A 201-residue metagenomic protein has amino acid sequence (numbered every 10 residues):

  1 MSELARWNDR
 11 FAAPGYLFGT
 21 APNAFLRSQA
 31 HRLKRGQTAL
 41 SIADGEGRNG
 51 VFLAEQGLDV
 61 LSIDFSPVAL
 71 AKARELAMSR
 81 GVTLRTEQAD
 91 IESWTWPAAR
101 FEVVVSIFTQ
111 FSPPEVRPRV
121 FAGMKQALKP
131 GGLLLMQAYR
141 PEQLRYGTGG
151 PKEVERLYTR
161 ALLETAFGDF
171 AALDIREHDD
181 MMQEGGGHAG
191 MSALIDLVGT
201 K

Functional and structural regions predicted by a protein language model:
M1-K34, E142: Conserved class I S-adenosyl-L-methionine
T38-L40, E46-S93: Class I SAM-dependent methyltransferase SAM/SAH-binding core
E92-V103: A short acidic, Gly/Pro-enriched loop at the edge of an enzyme's catalytic core that lines a small-molecule cofactor
F111, A138-L144, D180: Short "lid" loop at the C-terminus of a central beta-strand within the Rossmann-like core of SAM-dependent
F111-M124: A short, conserved alpha-helix within the catalytic core of class I
G131-Y139: Conserved beta-strand signature within the Rossmann-like core of class I S-adenosyl-L-methionine
E155-R176: Short alpha-helix
Q183-K201: Core SAM-dependent methyltransferase catalytic element
